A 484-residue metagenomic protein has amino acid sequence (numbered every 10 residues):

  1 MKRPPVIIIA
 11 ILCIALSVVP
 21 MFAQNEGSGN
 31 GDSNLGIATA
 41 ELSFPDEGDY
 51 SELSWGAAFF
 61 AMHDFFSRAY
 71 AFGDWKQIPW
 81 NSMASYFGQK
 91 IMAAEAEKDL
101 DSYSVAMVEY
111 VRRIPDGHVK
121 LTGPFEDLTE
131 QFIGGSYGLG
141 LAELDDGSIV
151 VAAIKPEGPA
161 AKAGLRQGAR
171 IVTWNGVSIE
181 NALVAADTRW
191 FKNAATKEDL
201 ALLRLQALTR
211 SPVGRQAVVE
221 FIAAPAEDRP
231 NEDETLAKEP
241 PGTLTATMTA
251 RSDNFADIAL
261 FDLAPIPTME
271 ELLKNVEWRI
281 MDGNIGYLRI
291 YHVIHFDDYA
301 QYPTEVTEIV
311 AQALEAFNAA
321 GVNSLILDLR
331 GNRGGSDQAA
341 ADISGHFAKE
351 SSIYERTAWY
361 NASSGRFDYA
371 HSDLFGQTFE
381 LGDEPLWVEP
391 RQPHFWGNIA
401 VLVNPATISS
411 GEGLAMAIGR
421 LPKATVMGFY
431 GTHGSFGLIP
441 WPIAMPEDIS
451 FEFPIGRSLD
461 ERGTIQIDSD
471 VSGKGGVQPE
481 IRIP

Functional and structural regions predicted by a protein language model:
M1-I8: Bacterial N-terminal signal peptides that target proteins for export
I8-S17: Bacterial N-terminal signal peptides
A23-T173, S178-E180, S211, A223-F255 (+6 more regions): Terminal targeting/pro-maturation regions of precursor/exported proteins
G31-H63, P225-G242, I266-P484: C-terminal "post-core" interaction segments
P45-D46, G135, A153, E157 (+5 more regions): Short alpha-helical segments and helix-capping/turn motifs at coil-helix boundaries
G73-K76, A153, A163-L165, A182-A185 (+5 more regions): Short, solvent-exposed loop/turn and secondary-structure capping segments
E95-D99, Q167-V218, Q338-A339, G434-G437 (+1 more regions): PDZ domains, with a preference for the canonical peptide-binding region formed by the helix
D253-T268: Low-complexity, Pro/Ser/Thr- and charge-rich linker/hinge segments at domain boundaries
